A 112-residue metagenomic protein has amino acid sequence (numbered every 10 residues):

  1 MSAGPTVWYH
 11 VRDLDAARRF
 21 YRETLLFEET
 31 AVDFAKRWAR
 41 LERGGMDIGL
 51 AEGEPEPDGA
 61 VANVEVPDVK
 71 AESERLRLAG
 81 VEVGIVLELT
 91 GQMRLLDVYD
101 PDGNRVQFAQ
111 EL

Functional and structural regions predicted by a protein language model:
M1-A3, E54-G59, L89-T90: Short glycine-enriched loop/turn motifs at secondary-structure junctions
M1-R18, A60-A62: N-terminal beta-strand motif that seeds the catalytic metal site of vicinal oxygen chelate
W8, W38, D47, N63 (+1 more regions): Short hydrophobic/aromatic beta-strand element in the GNAT-like acyltransferase core that lines or flanks the acyl-donor
D13-L14, P67-V69: Helix N-cap motif at beta-to-alpha junctions
D15-E28: Amphipathic alpha-helical segments
R19-F20, K70-R75: Short amphipathic alpha-helices within nucleic acid-binding modules
E28-A60, R105-Q110: Conserved short beta-strand elements that form part of the metal-binding/catalytic scaffold of enzyme active sites
T30, S73, R77-L112: Vicinal oxygen chelate
